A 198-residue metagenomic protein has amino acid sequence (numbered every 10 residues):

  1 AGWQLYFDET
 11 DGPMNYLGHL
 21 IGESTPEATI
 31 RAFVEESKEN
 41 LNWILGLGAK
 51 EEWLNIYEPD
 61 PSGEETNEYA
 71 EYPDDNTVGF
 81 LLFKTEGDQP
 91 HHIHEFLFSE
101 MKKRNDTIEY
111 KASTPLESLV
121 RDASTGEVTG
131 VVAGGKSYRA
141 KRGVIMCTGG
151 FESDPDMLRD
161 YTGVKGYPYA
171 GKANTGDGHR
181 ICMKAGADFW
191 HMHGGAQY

Functional and structural regions predicted by a protein language model:
A1, F33, L97, A196-Q197: Tryptophan-centric aromatic hotspots in well-structured domains and transmembrane helices
A1-L47: Redox-cofactor-proximal catalytic regions of oxidoreductases
W3, F7, I30, F83-D88 (+1 more regions): Hydrophobic alpha-helical scaffolding
M14, K38-L41, H94-F98, R142 (+1 more regions): Predominant activation on well-ordered alpha-helical scaffold segments within soluble catalytic domains
G18-G22, D75-V78, D156-D160: A short alpha-helix capping/helix-coil boundary motif
S24-E27, F80-T85, T162-K165: A short, structure-level motif marking secondary-structure boundaries and short turns
A32-G134, D154-P155: Conserved redox-cofactor binding core of oxidoreductases
Y138-Y198: Glycine-rich loop(s) and the adjacent beta-strand/alpha-helix scaffold that form part
